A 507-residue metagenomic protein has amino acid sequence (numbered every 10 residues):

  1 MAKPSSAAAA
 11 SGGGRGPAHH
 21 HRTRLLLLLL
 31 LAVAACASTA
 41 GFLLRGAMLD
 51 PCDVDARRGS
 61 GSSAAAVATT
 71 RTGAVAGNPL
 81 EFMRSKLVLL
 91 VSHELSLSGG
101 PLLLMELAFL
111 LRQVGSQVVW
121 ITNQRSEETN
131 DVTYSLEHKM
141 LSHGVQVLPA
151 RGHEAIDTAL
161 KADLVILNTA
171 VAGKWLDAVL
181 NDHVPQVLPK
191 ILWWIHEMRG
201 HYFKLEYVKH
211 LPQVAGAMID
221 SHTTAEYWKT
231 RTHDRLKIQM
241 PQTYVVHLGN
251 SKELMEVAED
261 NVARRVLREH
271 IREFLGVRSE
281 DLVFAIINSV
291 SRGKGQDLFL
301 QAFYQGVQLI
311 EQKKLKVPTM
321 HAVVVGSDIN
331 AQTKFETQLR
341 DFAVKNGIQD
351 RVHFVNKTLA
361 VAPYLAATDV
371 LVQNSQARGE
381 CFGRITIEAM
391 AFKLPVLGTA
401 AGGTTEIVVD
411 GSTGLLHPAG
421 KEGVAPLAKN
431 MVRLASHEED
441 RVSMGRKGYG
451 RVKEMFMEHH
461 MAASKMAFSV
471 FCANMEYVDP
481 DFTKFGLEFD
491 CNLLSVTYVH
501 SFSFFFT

Functional and structural regions predicted by a protein language model:
L89, V266, E273, R278-K294 (+1 more regions): Conserved donor-binding/catalytic core segment of Leloir-type glycosyltransferases
P101-F109, L282, S291-E311, K334-T337: A conserved mid-protein helix/loop that constitutes part of the nucleotide-sugar donor-binding site
A162-D163, A366-C381, L394: Acidic donor-binding loop of glycosyltransferase active sites
W175-L176, Y202-Y207, P212-V262, V266: A short, active-site helix/loop in glycosyltransferases that binds the activated sugar's phosphate group
A331-E336, Q349-T358, Y364, L416: Active-site donor-binding acidic/aromatic loop of nucleotide-activated sugar and phosphosugar transferases involved
P395-G398, V408: Short hydrophobic beta-strand element within catalytic cores of glycosyltransferases and related nucleotide-activated
T405-V432, E439-D440: Change "using UDP/GDP/dTDP sugars" to "using nucleotide sugars
E422, P426, S436-D479, T483-C491: A charged, aromatic-enriched C-terminal amphipathic alpha-helix characteristic of glycosyltransferases across folds
